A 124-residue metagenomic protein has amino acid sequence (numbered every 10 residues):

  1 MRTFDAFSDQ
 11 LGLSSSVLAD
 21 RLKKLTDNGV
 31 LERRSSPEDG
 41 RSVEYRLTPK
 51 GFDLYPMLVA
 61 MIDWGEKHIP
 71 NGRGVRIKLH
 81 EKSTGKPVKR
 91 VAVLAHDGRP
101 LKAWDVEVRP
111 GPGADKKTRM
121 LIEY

Functional and structural regions predicted by a protein language model:
M1-S14: N-terminal helix-turn-helix DNA-binding core of bacterial DNA-binding proteins
R21: Residues within the DNA-recognition helix of helix-turn-helix
K24: Alpha-helical DNA-recognition elements
P37-L58: Basic, amphipathic "hinge/linker" alpha-helix immediately C-terminal to the N-terminal HTH DNA-binding motif
V59, D63-Y124: C-terminal regulatory/oligomerization modules of transcriptional regulators
